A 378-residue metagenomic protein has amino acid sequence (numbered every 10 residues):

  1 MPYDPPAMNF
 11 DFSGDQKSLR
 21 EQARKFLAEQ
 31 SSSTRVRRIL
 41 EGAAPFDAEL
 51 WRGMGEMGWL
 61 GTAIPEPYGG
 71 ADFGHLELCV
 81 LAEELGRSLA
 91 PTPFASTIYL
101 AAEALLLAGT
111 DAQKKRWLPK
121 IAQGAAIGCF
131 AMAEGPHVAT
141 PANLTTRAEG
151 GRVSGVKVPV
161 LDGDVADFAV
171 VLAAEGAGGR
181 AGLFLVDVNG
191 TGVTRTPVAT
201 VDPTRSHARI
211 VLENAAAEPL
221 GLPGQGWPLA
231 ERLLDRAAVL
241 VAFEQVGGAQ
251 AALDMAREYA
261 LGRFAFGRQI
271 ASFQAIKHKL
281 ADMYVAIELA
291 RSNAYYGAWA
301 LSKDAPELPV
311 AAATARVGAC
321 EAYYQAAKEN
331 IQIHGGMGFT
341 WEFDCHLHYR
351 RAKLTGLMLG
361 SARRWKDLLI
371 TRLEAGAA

Functional and structural regions predicted by a protein language model:
P2-L89, A108-Q113, K120, G124-A125 (+2 more regions): Alpha-helical interface subdomain recognition
A90-A112: N-terminal glycine-rich flavin-associated loop
L106-G109, V171-A174, L185-V188, V211-N214 (+1 more regions): Short beta-strand-to-turn element immediately C-terminal to the catalytic PLP-Schiff-base lysine in fold type I
W117-P119, G135-P136, T145-T146, K157-L161 (+3 more regions): A generic local secondary-structure boundary/capping motif
G124-E134: A short, Trp-centered hydrophobic/proline-enriched beta-strand micro-motif
A131, V156-V193: A short core secondary-structure module
A139, N143-T145, P159-V160, V188-L222: Flexible, small-/acidic-enriched active-site or ligand-binding loops
T140-S154, A305: Cytochrome P450 C-terminal beta-domain/meander region
